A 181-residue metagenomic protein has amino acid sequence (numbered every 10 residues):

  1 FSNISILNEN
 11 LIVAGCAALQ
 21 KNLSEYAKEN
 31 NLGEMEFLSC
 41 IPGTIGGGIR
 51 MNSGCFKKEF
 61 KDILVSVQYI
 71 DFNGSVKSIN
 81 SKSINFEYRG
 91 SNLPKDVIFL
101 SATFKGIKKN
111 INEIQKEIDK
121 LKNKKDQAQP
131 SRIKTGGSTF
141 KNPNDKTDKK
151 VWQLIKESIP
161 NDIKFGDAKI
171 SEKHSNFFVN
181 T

Functional and structural regions predicted by a protein language model:
F1-I4, G15, R50-N80, P94-S101: Structural signature of FAD isoalloxazine-binding scaffolds in flavoprotein oxidoreductases
F1-I45: Anion-binding (especially nucleotide phosphate/pyrophosphate-binding) glycine-rich loop and adjoining beta-alpha core
L11-A14, S39-G48, S83, K116-N123: Short N-terminal helix-initiation segments at or just after the protein's N-terminus
L19, E59, K149-V151: Secondary-structure junction/capping motif
K21, M51-S53, K82-F86: Short acidic (Asp/Glu) patches
A27, I45, I49-S53, Q68-D71 (+2 more regions): Short, well-ordered alpha-helical segments in soluble proteins
E29-N30, E34-V65, T135, K141: A gly/ser-rich beta-alpha-beta helix-loop segment of oxidoreductase catalytic cores
I70-T181: Phosphate/pyrophosphate- and phosphate-bearing ligand-binding catalytic cores of soluble enzymes
